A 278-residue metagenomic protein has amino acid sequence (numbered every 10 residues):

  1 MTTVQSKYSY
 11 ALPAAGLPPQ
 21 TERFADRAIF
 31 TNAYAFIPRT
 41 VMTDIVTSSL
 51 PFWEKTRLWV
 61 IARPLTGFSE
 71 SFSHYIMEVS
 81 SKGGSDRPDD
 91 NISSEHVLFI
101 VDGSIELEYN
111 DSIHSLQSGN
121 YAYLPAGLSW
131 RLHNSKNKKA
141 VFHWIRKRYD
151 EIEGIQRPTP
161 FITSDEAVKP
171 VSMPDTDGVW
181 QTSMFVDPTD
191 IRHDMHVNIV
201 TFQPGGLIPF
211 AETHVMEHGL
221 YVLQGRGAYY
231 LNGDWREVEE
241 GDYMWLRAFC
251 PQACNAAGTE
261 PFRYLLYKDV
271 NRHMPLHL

Functional and structural regions predicted by a protein language model:
T2-A25, I29-N32, F210-T213, E217-Q224 (+1 more regions): C-terminal functional regions that serve as terminal interaction/effector modules
T2-S71, N137, R146-M195, H277: A short, N-terminal "cap"/entry segment at the start of jelly-roll beta-barrel domains of the cupin/DSBH fold
K55-P64, S73-I92, S183-V186, N198-H214 (+1 more regions): Conserved short histidine dyad/triad with adjacent acidic residue
I76-S80, D90-L107, I199-Q203, T213-L231: Short, conserved beta-strand element in jelly-roll/cupin
N110-A126, G233-A248: Short acidic-glycine-tyrosine-enriched beta hairpin
I113, A126-I152, A248-M274: Ligand-binding loop in jelly-roll beta-barrel domains
I162-G219, L223-Y229, W235-R236: Surface-exposed interaction/gating patches
